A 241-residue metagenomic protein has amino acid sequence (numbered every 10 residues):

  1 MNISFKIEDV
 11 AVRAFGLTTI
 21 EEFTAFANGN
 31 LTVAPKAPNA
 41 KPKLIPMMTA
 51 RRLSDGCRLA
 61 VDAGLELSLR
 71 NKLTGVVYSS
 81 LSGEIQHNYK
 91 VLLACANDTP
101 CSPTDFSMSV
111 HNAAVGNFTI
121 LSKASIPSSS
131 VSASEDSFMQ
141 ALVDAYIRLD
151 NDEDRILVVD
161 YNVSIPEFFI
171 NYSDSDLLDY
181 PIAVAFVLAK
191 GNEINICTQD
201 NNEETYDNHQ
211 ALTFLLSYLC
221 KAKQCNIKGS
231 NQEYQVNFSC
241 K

Functional and structural regions predicted by a protein language model:
M1-S130, D160-K241: Conserved "HGTGT" condensation-loop signature of ketosynthase/thiolase-family condensing enzymes that catalyze
V61-G64, S132-R155: Active-site-proximal alpha-helical scaffold in enzymes
